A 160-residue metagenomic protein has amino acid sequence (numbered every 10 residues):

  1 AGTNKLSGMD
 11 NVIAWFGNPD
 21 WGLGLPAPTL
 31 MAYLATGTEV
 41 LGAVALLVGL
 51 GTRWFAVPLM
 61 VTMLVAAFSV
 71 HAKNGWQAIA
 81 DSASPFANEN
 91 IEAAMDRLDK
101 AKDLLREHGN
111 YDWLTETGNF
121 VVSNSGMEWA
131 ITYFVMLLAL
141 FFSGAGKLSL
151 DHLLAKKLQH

Functional and structural regions predicted by a protein language model:
A1-A14, P26-G37, L41, V48-H160: Extended, low-polarity transmembrane helix blocks
G17-L25: Short, conserved catalytic-motif segment at the N-terminal edge
